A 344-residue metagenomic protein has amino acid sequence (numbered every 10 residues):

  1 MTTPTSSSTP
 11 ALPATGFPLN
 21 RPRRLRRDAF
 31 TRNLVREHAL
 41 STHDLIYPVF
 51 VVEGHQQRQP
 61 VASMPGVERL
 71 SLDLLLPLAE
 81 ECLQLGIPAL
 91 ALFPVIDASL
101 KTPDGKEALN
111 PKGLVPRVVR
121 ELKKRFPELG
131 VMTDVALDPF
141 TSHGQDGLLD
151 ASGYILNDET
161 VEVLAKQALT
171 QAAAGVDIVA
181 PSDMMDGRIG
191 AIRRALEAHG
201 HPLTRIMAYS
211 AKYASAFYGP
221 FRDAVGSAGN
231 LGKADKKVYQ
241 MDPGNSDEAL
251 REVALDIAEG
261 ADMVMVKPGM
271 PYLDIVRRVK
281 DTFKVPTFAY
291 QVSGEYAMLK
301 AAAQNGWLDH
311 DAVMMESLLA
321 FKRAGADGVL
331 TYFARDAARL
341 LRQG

Functional and structural regions predicted by a protein language model:
T2-R36: N-terminal amphipathic/basic leader segments beginning at the initiator methionine
T3, G16, D28, E37 (+2 more regions): Alpha/beta enzyme core
